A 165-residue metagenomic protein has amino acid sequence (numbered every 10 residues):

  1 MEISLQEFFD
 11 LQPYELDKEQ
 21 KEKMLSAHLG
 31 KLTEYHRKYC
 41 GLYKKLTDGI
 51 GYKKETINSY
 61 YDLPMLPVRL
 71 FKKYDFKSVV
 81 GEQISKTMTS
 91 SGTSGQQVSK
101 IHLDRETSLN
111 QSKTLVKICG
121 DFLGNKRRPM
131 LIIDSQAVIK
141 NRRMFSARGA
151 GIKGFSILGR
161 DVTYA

Functional and structural regions predicted by a protein language model:
E2-K23, E34, I50, Y61-A165: Active-site phosphate/ATP/adenylate-binding loop shared across adenylate-forming ligases
K31-G49: TRNA-binding/sensing appendages of the translation machinery
